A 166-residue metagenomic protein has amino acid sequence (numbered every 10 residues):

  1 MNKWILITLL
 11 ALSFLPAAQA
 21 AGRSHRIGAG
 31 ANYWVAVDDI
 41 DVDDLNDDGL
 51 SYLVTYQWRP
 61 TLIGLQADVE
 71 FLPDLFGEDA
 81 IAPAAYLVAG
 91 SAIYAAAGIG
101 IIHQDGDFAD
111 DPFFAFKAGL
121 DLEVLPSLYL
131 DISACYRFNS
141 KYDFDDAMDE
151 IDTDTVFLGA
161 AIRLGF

Functional and structural regions predicted by a protein language model:
M1-S24, F166: Cleavable N-terminal export/targeting peptides
T8, H25, Y56-W58, V69 (+1 more regions): Polar/charged side chains located within well-ordered beta-strands of beta-rich proteins
A21-R23, D44-D48, G77, F108-P112 (+1 more regions): A generic structural micro-feature
A21-V35, I93: Transmembrane beta-strand segments of Gram-negative outer membrane beta-barrel proteins
G30-P60: N-terminal targeting signals for Sec/Tat export/insertion, comprising classic cleavable signal peptides
N32-I40, E70-F76, G100-D107, R137-D146: Sequence/structural signature of outer-membrane beta-barrel proteins
A36-N46, F116, L122-F166: Predominantly the C-terminal beta-signal and adjacent terminal strand-loop region of outer-membrane beta-barrel
Y52-I132, L158-F166: Gram-negative (and chloroplast) outer-membrane scaffold detector with strong preference for beta-barrel transmembrane
